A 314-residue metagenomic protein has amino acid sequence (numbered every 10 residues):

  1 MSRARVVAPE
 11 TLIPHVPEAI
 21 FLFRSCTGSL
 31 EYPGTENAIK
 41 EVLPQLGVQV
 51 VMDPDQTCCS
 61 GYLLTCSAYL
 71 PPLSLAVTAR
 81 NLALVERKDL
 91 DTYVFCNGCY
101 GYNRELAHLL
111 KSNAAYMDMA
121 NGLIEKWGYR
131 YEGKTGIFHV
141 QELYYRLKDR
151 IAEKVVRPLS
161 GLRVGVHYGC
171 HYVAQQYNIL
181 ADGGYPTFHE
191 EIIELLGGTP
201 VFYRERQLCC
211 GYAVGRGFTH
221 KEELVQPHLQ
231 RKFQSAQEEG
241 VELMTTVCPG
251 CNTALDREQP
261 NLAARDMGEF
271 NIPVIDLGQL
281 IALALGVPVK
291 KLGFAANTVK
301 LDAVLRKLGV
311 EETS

Functional and structural regions predicted by a protein language model:
M1-S314: Iron-sulfur cluster-binding electron-transfer modules in prokaryotic oxidoreductases
